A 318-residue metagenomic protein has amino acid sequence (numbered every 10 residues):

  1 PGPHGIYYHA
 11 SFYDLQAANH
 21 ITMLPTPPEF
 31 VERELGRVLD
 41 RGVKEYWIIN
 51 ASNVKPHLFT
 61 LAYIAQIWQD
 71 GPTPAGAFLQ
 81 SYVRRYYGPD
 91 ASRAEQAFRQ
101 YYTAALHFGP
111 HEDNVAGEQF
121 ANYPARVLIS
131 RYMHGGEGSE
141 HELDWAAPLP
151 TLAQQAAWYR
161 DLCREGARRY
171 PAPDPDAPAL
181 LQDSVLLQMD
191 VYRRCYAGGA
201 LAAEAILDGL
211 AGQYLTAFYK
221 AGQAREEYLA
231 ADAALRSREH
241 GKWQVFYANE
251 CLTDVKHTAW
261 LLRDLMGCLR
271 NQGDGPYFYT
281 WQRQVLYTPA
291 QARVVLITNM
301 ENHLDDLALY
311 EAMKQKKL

Functional and structural regions predicted by a protein language model:
P1-L318: Substrate-binding groove of N-acetylhexosamine-processing glycoside hydrolases
